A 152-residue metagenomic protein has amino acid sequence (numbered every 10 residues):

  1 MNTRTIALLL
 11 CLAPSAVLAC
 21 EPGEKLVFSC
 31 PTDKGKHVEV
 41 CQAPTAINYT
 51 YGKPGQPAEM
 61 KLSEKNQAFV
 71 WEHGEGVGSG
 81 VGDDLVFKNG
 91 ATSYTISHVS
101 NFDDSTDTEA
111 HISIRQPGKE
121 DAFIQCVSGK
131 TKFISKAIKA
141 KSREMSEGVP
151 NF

Functional and structural regions predicted by a protein language model:
M1, L18-A19: Absolute protein N-terminus
M1-A7: Bacterial N-terminal signal peptides that target proteins for export
L10-L12: Short, linear, compositionally biased motifs with a strong N-terminal bias
P14-A16: N-terminal signal peptide c-region/cleavage motif recognized by signal peptidases
A19-F152: Cysteine-centric segments in proteins
